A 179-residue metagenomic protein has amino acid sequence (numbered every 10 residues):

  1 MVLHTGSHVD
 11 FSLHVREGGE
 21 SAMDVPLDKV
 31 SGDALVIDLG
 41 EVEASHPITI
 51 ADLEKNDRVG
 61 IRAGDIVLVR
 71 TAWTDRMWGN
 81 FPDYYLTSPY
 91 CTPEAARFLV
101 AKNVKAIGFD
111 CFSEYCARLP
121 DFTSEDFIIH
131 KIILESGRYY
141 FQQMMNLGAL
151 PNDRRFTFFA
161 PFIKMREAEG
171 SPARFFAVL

Functional and structural regions predicted by a protein language model:
M1-L179: Active-/binding-site microenvironments in catalytic and ligand-binding cores
